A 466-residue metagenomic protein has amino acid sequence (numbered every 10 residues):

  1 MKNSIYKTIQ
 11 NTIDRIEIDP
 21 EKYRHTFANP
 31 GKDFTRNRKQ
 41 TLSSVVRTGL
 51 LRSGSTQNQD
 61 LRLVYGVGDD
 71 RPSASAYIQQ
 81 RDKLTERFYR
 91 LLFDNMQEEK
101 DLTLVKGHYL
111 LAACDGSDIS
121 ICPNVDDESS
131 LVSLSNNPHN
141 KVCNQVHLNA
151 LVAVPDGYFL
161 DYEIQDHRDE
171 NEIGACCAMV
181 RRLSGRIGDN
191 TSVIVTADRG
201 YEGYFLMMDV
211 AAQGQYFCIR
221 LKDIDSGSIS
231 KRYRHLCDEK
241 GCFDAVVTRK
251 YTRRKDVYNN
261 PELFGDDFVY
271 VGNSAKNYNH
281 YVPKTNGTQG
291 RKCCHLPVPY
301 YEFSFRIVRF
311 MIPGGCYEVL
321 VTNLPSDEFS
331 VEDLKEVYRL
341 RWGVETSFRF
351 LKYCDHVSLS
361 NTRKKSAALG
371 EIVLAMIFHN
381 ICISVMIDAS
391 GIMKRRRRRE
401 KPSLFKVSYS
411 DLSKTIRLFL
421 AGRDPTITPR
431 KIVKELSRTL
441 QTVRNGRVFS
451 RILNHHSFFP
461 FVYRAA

Functional and structural regions predicted by a protein language model:
M1-S55, L63, R71-P72, Y77-L84 (+4 more regions): Single, function-defining residue in the core of a domain
Y65, L92-D94, L131, N136 (+3 more regions): Juxtamembrane helix-loop transition sites at the ends of transmembrane segments in multi-pass membrane proteins
G68-L131: Active-site- or DNA-interface-adjacent structural scaffold in DNA-acting proteins
E99-L102, S135-H139, D198, Y204-M207: Catalytic micro-motifs at enzyme active sites that drive phosphoryl/nucleotidyl and oxygen chemistry
D115, P138-N144, N149: Active-site-facing alpha/beta catalytic cores
I121, S133-V142: An active-site-proximal beta-strand-loop segment
S129-S135, G287-K292: Short Pro/Gly-enriched beta-strand edge/turn motifs at strand-loop
